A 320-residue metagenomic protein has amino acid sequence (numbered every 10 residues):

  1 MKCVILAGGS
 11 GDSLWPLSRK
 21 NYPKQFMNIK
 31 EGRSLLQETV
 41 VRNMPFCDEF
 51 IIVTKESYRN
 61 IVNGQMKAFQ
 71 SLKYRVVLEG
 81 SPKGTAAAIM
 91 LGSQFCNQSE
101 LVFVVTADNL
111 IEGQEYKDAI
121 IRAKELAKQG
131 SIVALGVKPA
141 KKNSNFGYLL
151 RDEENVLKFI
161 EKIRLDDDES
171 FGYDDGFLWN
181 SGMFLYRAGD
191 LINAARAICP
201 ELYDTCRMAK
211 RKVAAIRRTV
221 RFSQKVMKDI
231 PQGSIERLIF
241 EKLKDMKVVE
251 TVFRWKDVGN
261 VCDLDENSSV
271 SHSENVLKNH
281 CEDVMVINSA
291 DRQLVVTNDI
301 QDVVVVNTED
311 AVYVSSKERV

Functional and structural regions predicted by a protein language model:
M1, D48, S71-K73, Q98-E100 (+7 more regions): Short coil/turn connectors at secondary-structure junctions
K2-I5, S13-K20, N28-V104, L110-E112 (+2 more regions): Conserved N-terminal catalytic core of the sugar/cofactor nucleotidyltransferase
L6-A7, V53, F103-T106, A134-K138 (+2 more regions): Short beta-strand segments
F26, V76, I132-A134, D245-V248: Conserved beta-strand scaffold positions in the cores of enzyme catalytic domains, especially in NTP/NDP-utilizing
L36, G92, D108, L149 (+3 more regions): Residue-level signal for inorganic ion chemistry
V102, M183-F184, K256, V304: A residue-level structural signature of the nucleotidyltransferase/glycosyltransferase Rossmann-like core
G113-R217, R221, S315-K317: Conserved core of the sugar-phosphate nucleotidyltransferase
G189-V320: Left-handed beta-helix
